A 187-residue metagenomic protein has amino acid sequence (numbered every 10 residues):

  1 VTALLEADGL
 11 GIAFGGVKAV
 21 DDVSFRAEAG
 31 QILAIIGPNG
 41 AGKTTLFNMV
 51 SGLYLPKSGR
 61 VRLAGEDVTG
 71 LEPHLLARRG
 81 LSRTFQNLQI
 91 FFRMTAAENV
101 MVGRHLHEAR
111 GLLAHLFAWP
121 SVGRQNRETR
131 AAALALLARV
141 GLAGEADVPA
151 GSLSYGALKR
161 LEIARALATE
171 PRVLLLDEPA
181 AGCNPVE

Functional and structural regions predicted by a protein language model:
T2-E187: Glycine-rich phosphate-binding loops of nucleotide-dependent enzymes
